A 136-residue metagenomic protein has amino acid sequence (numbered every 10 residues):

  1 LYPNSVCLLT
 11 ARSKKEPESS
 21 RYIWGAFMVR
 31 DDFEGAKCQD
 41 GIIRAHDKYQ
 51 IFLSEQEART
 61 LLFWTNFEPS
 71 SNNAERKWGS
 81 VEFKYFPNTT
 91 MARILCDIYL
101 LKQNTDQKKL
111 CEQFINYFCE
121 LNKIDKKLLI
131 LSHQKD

Functional and structural regions predicted by a protein language model:
L1-K14: Short coil-to-beta transition motif at edge beta-strands of beta-rich domains
C7, D32, S54: Functionally constrained cores in energy, signaling, and assembly domains
C7-L9, V29, A45: Generic structural hydrophobic/aromatic packing signal, biased to beta-strands
S13-K15, D32-G35: Short, charged/polar surface micro-motifs in flexible loops or helix N-caps
E16-S20: Short consensus segments that form the blades of beta-propeller domains, in both extracellular/periplasmic
R21-F33: Short beta-strand-centered aromatic/proline hotspots
A36-D136: Contiguous surface segments at macromolecular interaction interfaces
